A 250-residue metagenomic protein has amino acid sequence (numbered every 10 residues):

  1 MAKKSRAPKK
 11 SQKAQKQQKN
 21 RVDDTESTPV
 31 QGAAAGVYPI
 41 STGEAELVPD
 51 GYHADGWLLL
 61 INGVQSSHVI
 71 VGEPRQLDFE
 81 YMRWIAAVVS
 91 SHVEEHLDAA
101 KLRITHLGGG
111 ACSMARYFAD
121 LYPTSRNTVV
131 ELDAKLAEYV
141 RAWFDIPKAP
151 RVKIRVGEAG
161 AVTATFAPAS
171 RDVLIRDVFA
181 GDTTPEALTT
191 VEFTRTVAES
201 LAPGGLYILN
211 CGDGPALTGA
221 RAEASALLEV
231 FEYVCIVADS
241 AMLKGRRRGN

Functional and structural regions predicted by a protein language model:
M1-E95, Y117-L121: Rossmann-like AdoMet
Y38, H53, G72-P203, P215-T218 (+1 more regions): The AdoMet/dcAdoMet-binding core of the Class I SAM-like
T42, A99, R246-R248: A generic fold-level signal
G63-Q65, V178-A180, C211-D213: Short, histidine-centered active-site or binding-site loop motifs used for metal coordination, general acid-base
V64, G160, S240-M242: Short, solvent-exposed coil/turn elements at secondary-structure transition points
P150, Y207, V234-C235: Short, structured loop/turn "capping" segments at alpha-beta junctions
G204-C211: Conserved beta-strand signature within the Rossmann-like core of class I S-adenosyl-L-methionine
G212-G214, T218-N250: Substrate-binding/catalytic lobe of Class I Rossmann-like enzymes that use SAM or dcSAM, i.e., the mid-to-C-terminal
